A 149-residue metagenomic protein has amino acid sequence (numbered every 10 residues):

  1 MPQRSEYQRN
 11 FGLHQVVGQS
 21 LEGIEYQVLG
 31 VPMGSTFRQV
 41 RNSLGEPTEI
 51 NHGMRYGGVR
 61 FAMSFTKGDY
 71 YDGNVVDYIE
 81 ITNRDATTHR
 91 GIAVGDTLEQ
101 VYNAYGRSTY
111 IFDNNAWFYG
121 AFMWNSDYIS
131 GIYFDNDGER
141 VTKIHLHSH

Functional and structural regions predicted by a protein language model:
M1-V31, S35: N-terminal low-complexity, Pro/Thr/Ser-rich intrinsically disordered segments that act as propeptides or flexible
Y7, M33-V75, T82, A93-H149: A cross-family detector of function-defining hotspots
L13-G18, G73-I81: Eukaryote-biased recognition of intrinsically disordered, low-complexity regulatory segments
D85-T87: N-terminal post-signal-peptidase region of extra-cytosolic proteins
R90: Glycine-rich loop/hinge motif
